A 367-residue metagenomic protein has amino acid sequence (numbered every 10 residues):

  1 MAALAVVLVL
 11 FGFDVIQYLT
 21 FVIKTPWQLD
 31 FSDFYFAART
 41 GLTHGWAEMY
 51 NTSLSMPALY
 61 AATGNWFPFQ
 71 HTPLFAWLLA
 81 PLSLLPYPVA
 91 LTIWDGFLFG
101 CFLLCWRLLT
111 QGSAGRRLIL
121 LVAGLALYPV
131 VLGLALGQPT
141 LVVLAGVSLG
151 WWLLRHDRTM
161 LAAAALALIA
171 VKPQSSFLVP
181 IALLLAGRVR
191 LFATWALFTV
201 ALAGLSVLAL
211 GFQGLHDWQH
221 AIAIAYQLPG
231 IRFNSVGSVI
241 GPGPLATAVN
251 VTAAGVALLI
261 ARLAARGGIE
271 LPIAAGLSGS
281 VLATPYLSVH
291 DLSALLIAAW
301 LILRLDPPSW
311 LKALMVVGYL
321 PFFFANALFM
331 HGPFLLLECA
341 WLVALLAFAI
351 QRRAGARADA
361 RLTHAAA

Functional and structural regions predicted by a protein language model:
M1-L161, L183-W310, F322, R357-A367: Primarily membrane-embedded glycan-assembly and transfer machineries that use lipid-linked glycans
V142, S176-L178, L295, L342: Short amphipathic alpha-helical "recognition" segments used for binding
A165, G255, L345-L346: Helix-centric, low-specificity signal for extended rod-like, repetitive segments
L166-A182, P285-D291: Transmembrane helices and adjacent periplasmic/lumenal helix-loop junctions of polyprenol-phosphate-dependent
L168, L258, F348-A349: General helical secondary-structure elements
D306-A367: Transmembrane helical bundles and short interhelical boundary loops of multi-pass, membrane-embedded
